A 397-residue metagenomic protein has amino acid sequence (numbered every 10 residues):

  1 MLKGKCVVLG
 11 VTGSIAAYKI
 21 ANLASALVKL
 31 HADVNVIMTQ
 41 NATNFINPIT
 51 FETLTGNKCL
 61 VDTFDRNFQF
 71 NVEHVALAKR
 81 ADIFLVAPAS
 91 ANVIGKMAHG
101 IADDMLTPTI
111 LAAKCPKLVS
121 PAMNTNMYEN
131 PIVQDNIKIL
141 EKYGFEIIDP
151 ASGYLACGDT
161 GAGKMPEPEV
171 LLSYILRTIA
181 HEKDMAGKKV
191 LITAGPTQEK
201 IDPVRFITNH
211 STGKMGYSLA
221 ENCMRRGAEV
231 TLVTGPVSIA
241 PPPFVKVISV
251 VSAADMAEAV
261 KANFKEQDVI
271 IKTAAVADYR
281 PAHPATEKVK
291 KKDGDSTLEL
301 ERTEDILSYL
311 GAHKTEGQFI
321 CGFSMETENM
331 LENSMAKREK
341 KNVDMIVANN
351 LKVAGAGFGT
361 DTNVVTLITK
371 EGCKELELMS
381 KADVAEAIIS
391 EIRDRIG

Functional and structural regions predicted by a protein language model:
M1-L118, N124-G213, Y217-G397: A cross-family phosphate/adenosyl-ligand binding-site feature
